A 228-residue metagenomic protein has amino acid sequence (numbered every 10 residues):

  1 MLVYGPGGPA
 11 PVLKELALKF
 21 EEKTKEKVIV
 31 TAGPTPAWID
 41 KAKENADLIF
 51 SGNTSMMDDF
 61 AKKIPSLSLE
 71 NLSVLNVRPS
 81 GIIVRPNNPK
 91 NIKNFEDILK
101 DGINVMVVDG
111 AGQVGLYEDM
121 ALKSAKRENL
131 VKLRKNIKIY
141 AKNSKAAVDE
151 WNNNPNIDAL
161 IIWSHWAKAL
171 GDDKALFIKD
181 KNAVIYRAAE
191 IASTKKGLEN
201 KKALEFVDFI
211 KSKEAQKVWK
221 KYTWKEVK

Functional and structural regions predicted by a protein language model:
M1-I29, P36-A46, N53-K62, S73-K228: Exported/periplasmic ABC-transporter solute-binding proteins
P65-L67: Conserved mixed alpha/beta catalytic, RNA-binding, or beta-rich assembly cores of soluble enzyme, regulatory
